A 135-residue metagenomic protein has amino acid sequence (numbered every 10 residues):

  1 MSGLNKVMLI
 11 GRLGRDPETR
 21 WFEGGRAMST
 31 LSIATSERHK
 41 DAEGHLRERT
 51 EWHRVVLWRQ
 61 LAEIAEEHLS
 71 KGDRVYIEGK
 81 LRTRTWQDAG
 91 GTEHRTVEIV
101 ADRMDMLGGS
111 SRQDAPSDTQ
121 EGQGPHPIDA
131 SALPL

Functional and structural regions predicted by a protein language model:
M1-L4, R20-G24, K40-L46, G90-T92 (+1 more regions): Acidic, gly/ser/pro-rich intrinsically disordered tails
G3, L9-T50, R95: Core FKBP-type peptidyl-prolyl cis-trans isomerase
A42-E67: A beta-strand/beta-hairpin structural motif
W58-H94, L107: Beta-rich strand-turn-strand
T96-D105: A short hydrophobic beta-strand segment most commonly corresponding to one strand of the jelly-roll/cupin
